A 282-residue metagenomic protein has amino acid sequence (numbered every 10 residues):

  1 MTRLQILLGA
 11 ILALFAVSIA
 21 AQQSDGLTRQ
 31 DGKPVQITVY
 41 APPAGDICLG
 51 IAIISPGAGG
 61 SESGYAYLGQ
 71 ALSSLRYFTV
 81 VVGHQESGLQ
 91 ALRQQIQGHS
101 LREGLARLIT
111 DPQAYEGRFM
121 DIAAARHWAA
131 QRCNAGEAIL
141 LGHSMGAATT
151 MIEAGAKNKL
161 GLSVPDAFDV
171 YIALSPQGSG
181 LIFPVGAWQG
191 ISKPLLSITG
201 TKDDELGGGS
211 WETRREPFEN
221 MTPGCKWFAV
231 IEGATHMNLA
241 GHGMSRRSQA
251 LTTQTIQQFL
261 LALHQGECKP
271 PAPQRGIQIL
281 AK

Functional and structural regions predicted by a protein language model:
M1-L8: Bacterial N-terminal signal peptides that target proteins for export
A16-S18: N-terminal signal peptide c-region/cleavage motif recognized by signal peptidases
S24-N134: Serine-hydrolase catalytic machinery in alpha/beta-hydrolase-like enzymes
G59, H84-G88, G178, D203-D204 (+1 more regions): Alpha/beta-hydrolase active-site loop signature
I109-Q113, I182-F183, L239-Q249: Active-site rim elements
A123-G190: Primarily recognizes the serine-hydrolase "nucleophile elbow" in alpha/beta-hydrolase and SGNH/GDSL folds
S163-G233: The feature captures the conserved acid-bearing segment of alpha/beta-hydrolase catalytic domains
G233-A234, A240-K282: Alpha/beta-hydrolase-fold serine-hydrolase catalytic core, especially in secreted/extracellular enzymes
